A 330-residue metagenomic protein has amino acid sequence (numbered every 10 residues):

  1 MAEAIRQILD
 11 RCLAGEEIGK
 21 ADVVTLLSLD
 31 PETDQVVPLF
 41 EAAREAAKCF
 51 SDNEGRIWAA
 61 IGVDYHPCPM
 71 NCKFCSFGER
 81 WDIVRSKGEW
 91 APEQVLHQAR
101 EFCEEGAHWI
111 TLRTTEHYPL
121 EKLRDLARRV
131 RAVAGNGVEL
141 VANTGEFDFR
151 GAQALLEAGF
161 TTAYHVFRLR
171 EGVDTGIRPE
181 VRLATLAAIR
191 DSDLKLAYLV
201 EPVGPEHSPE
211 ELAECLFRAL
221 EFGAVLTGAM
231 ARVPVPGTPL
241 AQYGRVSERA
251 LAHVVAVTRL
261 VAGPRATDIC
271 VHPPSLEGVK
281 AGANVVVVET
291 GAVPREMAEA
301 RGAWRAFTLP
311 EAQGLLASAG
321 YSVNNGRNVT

Functional and structural regions predicted by a protein language model:
M1-P31, C103, L220-T330: Auxiliary Fe-S-binding modules of radical SAM enzymes
M1-P69: Flexible, acidic/Gly-rich N-terminal and inter-domain linker regions that tether and position cofactor-handling modules
L27, W58-G62, I83, I110-K122 (+4 more regions): Glycine-rich, proline-tolerant flexible connector loops at the mouths of alpha/beta enzymes
P38-W81, K87-R113: N-terminal pre-triad scaffold of radical SAM enzymes
E79-L186, K195-P202, V225-G228: Core AdoMet radical
L120-T144, R178-Y198, Q242-R265, L309-N324: Alpha-helix-loop-beta-strand connector modules within alpha/beta enzyme cores
D148-L155, P205-A219, H272-G282: Catalytic cores of alpha/beta
T162, R178-L240, V255-I269: Conserved C-terminal portion of the radical SAM core fold that forms the substrate/S-adenosylmethionine-binding
